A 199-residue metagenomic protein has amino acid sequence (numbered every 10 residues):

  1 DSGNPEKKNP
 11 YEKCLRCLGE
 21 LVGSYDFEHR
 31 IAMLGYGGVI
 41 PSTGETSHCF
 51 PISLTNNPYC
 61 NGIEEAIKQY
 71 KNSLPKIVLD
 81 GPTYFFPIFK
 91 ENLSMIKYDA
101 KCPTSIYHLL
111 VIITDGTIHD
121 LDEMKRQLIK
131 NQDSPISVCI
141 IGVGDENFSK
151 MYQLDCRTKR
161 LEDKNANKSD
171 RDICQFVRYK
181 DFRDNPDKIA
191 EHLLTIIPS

Functional and structural regions predicted by a protein language model:
D1-S199: Acidic, low-complexity intrinsically disordered regions
